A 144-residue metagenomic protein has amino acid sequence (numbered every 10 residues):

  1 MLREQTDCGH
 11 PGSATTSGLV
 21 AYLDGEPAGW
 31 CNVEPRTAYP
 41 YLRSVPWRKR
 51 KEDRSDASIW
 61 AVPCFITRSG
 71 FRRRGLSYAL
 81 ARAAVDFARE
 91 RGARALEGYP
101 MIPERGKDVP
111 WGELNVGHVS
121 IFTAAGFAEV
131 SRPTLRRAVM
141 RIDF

Functional and structural regions predicted by a protein language model:
M1-S17: Active-site rim helix/loop that mediates acceptor-substrate recognition in acyltransferases
G9, Y22, E26-R68, V109-V116 (+1 more regions): Conserved acyl-donor/pantetheine-binding loop and adjacent beta-alpha core of acyl/acetyltransferases and related
T16, L135-M140: Short hydrophobic/aromatic beta-strand or adjacent loop that forms the aromatic wall/cage of a ligand/substrate-binding
Y22-D24, R141-F144: Active-site beta-strand termini and strand-to-loop segments that position acidic
V62, L96-G98: Conserved hydrophobic beta-strand within the GNAT/NAT acetyltransferase core sheet that lines the active-site cleft
V62-T67, R73-E90: Conserved acetyl-CoA-binding loop-helix of GNAT-fold acetyltransferases
I66, P100-I102: Short, histidine-centered active-site or binding-site loop motifs used for metal coordination, general acid-base
R89-R94, I102-R132: Conserved active-site alpha-helix within GNAT-family acetyltransferase domains
